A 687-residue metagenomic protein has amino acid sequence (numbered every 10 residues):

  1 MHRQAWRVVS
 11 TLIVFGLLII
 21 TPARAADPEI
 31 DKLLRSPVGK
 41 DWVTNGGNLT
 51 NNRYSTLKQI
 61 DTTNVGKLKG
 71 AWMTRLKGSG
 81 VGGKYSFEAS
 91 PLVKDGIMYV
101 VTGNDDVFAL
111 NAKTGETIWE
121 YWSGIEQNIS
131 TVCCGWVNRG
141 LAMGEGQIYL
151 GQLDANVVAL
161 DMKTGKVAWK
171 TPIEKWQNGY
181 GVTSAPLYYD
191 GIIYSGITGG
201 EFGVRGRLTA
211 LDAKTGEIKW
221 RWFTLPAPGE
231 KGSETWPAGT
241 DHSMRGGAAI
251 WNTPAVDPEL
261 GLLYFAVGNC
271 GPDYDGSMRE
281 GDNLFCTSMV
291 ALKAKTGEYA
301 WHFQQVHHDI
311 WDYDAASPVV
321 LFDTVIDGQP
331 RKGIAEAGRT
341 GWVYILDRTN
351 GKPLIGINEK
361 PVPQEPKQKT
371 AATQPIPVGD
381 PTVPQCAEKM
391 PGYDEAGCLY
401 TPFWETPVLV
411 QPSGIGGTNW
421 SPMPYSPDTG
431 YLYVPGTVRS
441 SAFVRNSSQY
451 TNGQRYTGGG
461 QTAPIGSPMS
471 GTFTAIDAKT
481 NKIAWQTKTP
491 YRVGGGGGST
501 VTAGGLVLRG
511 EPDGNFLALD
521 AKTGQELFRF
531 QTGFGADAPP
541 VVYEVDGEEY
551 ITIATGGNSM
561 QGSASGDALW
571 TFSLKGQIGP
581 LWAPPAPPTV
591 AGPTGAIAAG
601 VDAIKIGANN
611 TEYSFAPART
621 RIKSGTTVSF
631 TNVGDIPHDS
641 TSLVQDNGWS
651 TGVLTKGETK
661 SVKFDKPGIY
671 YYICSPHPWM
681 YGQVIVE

Functional and structural regions predicted by a protein language model:
D27-A71, T224-K231, P391-F403, A463 (+2 more regions): Blade/loop signatures of beta-propeller domains
W42-G46, K84-D106, T131-N156, G181-R205 (+7 more regions): Repeat-blade elements of multi-bladed beta-propeller folds
N51, S55-W176, T502: N-terminal cofactor/phosphate-binding cores enriched in small/glycine residues, especially glycine-rich loops such as
T74-S90, E120-A142, K170-A185, F202 (+10 more regions): Extracytoplasmic beta-rich repeat domains
G206-E217, D282-T296, N350, S470-A478 (+1 more regions): Beta-propeller blade signature
D323, G436-V438, I465-Q525: Loop/turn-rich, solvent-exposed surfaces of beta-rich toroidal or solenoidal domains
V541-P588: Blade-level signature of beta-propeller repeat domains, shared across WD40, Kelch, NHL, RCC1 and BNR/Asp-box propellers
P587-E687: Extracytoplasmic copper-binding redox domains, predominantly the cupredoxin/blue-copper superfamily
